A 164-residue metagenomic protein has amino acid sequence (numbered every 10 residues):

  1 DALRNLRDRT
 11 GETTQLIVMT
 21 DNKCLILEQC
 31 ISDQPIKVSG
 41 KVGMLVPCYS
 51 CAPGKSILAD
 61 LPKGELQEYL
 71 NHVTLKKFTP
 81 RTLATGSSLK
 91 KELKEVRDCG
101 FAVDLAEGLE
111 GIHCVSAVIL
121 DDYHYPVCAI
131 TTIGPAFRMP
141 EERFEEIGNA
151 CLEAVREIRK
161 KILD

Functional and structural regions predicted by a protein language model:
D1-Q29, E146, E153-A154, I158-D164: Intrinsically disordered, low-complexity terminal regulatory regions
Q15-I17, P47, A102-D104, A129 (+1 more regions): Structural detector of well-ordered beta-strand residues that form the stable sheet scaffold of enzyme domains
Q15-I17, S56-L58, H113, A129-T131: Residues embedded in well-ordered beta-strands
D21-C24, S32-P35, K63-G64: Short, charged/polar surface micro-motifs in flexible loops or helix N-caps
C30-S32, T132: Residue-level structural signal for beta-strand termini and adjacent loop
I36-G108: Short, solvent-exposed recognition segments
T85-A154: Extended hydrophobic
